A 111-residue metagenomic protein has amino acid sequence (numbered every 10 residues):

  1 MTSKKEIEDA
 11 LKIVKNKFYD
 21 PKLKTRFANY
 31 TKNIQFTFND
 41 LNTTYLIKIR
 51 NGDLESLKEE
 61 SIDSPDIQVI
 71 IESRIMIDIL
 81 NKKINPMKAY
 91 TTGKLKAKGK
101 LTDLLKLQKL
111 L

Functional and structural regions predicted by a protein language model:
M1-L111: Feature captures hydrophobic
